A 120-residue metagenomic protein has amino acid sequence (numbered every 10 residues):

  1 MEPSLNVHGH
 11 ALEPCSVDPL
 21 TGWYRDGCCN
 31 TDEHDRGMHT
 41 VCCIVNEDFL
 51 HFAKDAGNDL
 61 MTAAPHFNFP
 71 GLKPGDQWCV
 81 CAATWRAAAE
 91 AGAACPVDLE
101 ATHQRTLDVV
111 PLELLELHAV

Functional and structural regions predicted by a protein language model:
M1-D48, L117-H118: Extended boundary segments
H39, P74, C95: Residues that flank catalytic or metal-binding motifs in active/ligand-binding sites
I44-L60: Short, basic/aromatic beta-hairpin or loop at an interaction surface
M61-N68: Short alpha-helix capping/helix-loop boundary micro-motifs
W85-D108: Short, compositionally biased
H103-V120: Glycine- and charge-enriched low-complexity intrinsically disordered segments
